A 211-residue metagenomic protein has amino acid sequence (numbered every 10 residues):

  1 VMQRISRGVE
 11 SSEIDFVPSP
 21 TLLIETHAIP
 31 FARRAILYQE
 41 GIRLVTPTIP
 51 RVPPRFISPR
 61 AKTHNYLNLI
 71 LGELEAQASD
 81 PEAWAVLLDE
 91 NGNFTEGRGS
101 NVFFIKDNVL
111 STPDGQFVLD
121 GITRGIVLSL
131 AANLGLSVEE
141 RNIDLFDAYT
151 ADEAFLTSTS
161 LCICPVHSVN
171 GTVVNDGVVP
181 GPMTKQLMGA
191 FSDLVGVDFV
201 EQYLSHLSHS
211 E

Functional and structural regions predicted by a protein language model:
Q3: Phosphate/pyrophosphate-binding loop motifs in nucleotide- or prenyl diphosphate-using proteins
S6, S11-E211: Helix-start/capping segments and mature chain N-termini
